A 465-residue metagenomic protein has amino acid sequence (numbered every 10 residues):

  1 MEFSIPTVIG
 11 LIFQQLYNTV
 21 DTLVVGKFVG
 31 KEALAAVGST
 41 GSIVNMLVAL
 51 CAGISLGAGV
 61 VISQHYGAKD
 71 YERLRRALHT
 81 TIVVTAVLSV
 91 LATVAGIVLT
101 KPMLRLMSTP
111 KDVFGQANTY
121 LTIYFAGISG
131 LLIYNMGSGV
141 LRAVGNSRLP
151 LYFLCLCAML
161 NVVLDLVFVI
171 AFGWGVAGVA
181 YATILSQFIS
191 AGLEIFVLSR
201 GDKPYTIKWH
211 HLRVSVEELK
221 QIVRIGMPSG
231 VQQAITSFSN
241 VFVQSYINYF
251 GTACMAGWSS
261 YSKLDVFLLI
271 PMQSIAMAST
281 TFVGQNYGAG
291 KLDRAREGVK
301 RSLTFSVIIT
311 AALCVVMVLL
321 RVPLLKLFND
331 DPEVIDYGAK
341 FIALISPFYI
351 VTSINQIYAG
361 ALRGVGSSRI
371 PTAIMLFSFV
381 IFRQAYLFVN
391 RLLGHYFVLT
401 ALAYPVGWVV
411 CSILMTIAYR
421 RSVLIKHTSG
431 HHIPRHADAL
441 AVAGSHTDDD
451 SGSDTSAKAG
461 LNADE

Functional and structural regions predicted by a protein language model:
M1-F28, S42-G57, V61, A86-T93 (+5 more regions): N-terminal transmembrane alpha-helices
M1-S4, I62-S129, A171-M227, V283-F348 (+1 more regions): Short alpha-helical transmembrane segments in multi-pass integral membrane proteins
E2-D21, I123, Y134, C157 (+5 more regions): Transmembrane helical elements of multi-pass membrane transporters/channels
L16-A35, L104-K111, V167-W174, A234-F267 (+3 more regions): Helix-terminus/linker motif at the lipid-water interface of multi-pass membrane proteins
T19-T22, V94, M136-V140, M159-V167 (+7 more regions): Alpha-helical transmembrane segments of multipass membrane proteins
V29-S42, N118-L121, A180, T252-F267 (+2 more regions): Small-residue hotspots at the loop-to-helix junctions and early N-terminal turns of transmembrane alpha-helices
L34-V94, L131-P150, Q244, G257-R321 (+1 more regions): Small-residue-rich hydrophobic transmembrane alpha-helices
S55, I123-R142, P150-A158, V179-E194 (+4 more regions): Short runs within selected transmembrane alpha-helices of multi-pass transporters and secretion channels
